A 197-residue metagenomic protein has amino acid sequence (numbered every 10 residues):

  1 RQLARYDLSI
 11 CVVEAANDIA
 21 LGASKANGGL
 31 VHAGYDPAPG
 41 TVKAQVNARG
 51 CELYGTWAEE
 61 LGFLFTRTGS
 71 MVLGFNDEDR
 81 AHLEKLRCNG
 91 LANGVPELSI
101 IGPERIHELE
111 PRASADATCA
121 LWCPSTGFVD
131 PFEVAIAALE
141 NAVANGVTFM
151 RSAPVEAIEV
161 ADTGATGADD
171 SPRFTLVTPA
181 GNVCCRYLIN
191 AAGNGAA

Functional and structural regions predicted by a protein language model:
R1-R5, V31, T56, L61-T66 (+4 more regions): Active-site substrate-recognition segment that forms the wall of the catalytic cavity or substrate channel
A4-A26: Glycine-rich FAD pyrophosphate-binding loop
L8-I10, E97-L98, L188: Hydrophobic anchor at the start of a short beta-strand that flanks the dinucleotide cofactor-binding loop
E14, R67, I101-P103, R151-A153 (+1 more regions): Short loop/edge segments at beta-strand edges and connector loops that shape dinucleotide/nucleotide cofactor-binding
A16-D18, I106, A138: Short beta-to-alpha linker loops that shape the active-site pocket of alpha/beta-hydrolase fold enzymes
G29-L109, T118: Dinucleotide-binding Rossmann-like beta1-alpha1 core, especially the glycine-rich loop that anchors the ADP
L121-Y187, A191-G195: Helical element adjacent to the flavin cofactor pocket in flavoenzyme catalytic cores
